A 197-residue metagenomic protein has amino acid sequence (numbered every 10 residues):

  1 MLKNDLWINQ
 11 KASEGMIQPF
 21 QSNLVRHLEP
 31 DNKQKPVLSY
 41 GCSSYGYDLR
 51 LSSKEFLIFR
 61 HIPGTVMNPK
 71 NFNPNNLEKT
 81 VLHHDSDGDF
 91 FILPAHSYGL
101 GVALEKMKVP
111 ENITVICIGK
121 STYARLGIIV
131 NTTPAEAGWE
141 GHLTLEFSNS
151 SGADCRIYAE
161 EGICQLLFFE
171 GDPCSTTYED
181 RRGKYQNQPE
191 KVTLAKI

Functional and structural regions predicted by a protein language model:
M1-I197: DUTPase catalytic domain/fold
